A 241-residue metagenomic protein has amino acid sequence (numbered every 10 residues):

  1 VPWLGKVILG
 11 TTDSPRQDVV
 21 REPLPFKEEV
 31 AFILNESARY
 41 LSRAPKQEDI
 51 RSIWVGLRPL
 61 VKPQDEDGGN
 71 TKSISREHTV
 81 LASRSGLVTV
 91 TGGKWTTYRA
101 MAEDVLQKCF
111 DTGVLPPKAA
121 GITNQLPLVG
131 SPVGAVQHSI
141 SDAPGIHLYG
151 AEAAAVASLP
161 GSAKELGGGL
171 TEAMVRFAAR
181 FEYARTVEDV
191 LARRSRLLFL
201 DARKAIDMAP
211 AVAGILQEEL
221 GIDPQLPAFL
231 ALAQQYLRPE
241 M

Functional and structural regions predicted by a protein language model:
W3-K6, T12-M241: C-terminal accessory subdomains/tails of enzymes that are appended
